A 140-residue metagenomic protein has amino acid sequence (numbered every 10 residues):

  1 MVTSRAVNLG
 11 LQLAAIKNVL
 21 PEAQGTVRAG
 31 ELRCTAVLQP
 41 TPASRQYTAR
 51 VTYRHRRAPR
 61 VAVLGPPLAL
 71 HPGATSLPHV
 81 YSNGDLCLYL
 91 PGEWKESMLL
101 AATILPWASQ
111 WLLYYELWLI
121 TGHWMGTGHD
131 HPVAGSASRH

Functional and structural regions predicted by a protein language model:
M1-E31: Charge-rich, low-complexity N-terminal segments
T26-P91, L99-L100: Compact alpha/beta protein-protein interaction domains typified by the UBC
S76-H140: Domain-level detector for trafficking modules
